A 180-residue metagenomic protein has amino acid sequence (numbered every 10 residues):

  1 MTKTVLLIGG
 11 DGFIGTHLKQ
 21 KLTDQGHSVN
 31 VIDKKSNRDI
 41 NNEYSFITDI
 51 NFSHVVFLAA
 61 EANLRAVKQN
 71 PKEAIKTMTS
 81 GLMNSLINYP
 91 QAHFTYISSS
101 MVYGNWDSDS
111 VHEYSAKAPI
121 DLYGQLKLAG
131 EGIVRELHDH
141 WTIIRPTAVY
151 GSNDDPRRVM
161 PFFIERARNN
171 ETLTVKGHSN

Functional and structural regions predicted by a protein language model:
V5-Q25: N-terminal Rossmann NAD(P)H-binding glycine-rich loop of SDR-like oxidoreductase domains
V29-I47: Adenosine-cofactor binding site in Rossmann-like domains, unifying the SAM/SAH pocket of S-adenosylmethionine-dependent
V55, Q69-F94: NAD(P)-cofactor binding segment of oxidoreductase domains
V56-A62, S98-S100: Conserved NAD(P)H cofactor-binding loop of Rossmann-fold oxidoreductase domains
L64-G81, V111-P119: Short alpha-helical oligomerization interface
M83-L122: Conserved Rossmann-fold NAD(P)-dependent oxidoreductase catalytic core, especially the SDR/UDP-sugar
L126: Active-site helix of classical SDR
G132-N180: NAD(P)-dependent short-chain dehydrogenase/reductase
